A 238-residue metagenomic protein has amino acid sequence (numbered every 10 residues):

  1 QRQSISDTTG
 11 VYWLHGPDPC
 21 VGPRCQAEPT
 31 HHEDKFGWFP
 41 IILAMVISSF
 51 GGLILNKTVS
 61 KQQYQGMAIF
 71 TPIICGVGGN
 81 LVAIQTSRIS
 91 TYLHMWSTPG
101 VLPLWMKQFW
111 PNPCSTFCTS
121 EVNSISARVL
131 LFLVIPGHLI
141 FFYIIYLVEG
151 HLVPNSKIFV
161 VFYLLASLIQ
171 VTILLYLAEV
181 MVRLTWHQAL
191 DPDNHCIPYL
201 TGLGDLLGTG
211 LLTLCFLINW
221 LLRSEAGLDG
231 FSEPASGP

Functional and structural regions predicted by a protein language model:
Q1, A83-Y146: Helix-loop-helix junctions within the multi-pass membrane cores of secondary transporters/permeases
Q1, H15-P19, A44-L53, K57 (+6 more regions): Transmembrane alpha-helical segments of multi-pass membrane transport proteins and ion-pumping complexes
Q1-V11, G22-K35, F50-F70, I140-V161 (+2 more regions): Membrane-lumen (extracellular) interface motif
R2-H15, H32-A44, Q63-G76, F117-V134 (+3 more regions): Transmembrane alpha-helices of multi-pass eukaryotic membrane proteins
A44-P113: Transmembrane helical segments that form the transport core of multi-pass membrane transport proteins
V82-T86, L93-W96, V101, H151-I158 (+4 more regions): Extended hydrophobic-aromatic, low-complexity segments
F109, L206-A226, S236-P238: Marks the mature luminal ectodomains of secretory-pathway proteins
R183-D205, P238: C-terminal transmembrane helix-loop-helix hairpin of multi-pass membrane proteins
